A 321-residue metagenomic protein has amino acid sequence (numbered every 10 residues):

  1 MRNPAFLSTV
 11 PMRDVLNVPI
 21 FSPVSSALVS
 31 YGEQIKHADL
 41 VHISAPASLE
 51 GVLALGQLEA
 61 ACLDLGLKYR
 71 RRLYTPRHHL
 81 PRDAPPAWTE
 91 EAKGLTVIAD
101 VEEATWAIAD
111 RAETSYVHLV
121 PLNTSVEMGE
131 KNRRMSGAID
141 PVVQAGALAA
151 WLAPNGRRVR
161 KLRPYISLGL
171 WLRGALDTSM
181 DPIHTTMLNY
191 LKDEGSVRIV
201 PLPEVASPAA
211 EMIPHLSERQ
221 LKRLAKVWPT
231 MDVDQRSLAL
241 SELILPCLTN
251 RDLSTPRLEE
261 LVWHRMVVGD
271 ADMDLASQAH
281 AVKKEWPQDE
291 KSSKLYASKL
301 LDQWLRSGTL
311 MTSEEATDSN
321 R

Functional and structural regions predicted by a protein language model:
M1-R321: Replace "Mg2+/Mn2+-dependent" with "divalent metal-dependent
